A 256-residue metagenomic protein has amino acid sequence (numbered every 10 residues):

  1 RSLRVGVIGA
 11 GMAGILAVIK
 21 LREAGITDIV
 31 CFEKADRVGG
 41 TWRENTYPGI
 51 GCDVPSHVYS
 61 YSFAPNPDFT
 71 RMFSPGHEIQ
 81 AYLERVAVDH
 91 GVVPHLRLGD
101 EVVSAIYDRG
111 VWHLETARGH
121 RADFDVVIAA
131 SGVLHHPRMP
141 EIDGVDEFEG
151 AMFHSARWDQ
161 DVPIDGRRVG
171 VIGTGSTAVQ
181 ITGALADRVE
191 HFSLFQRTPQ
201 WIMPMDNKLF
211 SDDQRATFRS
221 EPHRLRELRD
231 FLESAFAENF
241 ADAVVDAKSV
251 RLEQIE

Functional and structural regions predicted by a protein language model:
S2, G6-I8, M12, L16-E23 (+2 more regions): Rossmann-like dinucleotide-binding core of oxidoreductases
L3-L96, Q196-R197: Beta1-alpha1 glycine-rich phosphate/pyrophosphate-binding loop at the start of Rossmann-like nucleotide-binding domains
M12, W42-E44, F69, E101-E115 (+4 more regions): Tryptophan-centric aromatic hotspots in well-structured domains and transmembrane helices
G49, V54, Y59, D68 (+7 more regions): A broad, structure-centric signal for solvent-exposed, well-ordered loop/edge residues that line or flank functional
G49, V93, S104-A105, A117-G119 (+3 more regions): Short, flexible, glycine/charge-rich loop motifs used to bind or transfer phosphoryl groups or to couple energy/partner
P55, Y59, A64, F69 (+7 more regions): General N-terminal targeting signals
R71-H135: Feature captures the FAD/FMN-dependent oxidoreductase FAD-binding
